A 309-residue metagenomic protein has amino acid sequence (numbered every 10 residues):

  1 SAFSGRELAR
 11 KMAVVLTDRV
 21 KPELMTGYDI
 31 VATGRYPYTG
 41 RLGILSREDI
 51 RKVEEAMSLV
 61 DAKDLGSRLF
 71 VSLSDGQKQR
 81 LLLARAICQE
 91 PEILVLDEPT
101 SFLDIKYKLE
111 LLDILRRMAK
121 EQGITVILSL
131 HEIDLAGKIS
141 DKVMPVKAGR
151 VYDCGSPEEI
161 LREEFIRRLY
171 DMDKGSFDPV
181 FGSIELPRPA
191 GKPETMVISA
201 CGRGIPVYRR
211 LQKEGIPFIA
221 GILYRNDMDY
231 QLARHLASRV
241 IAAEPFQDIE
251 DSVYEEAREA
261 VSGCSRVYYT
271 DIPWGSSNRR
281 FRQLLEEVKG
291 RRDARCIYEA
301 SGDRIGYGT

Functional and structural regions predicted by a protein language model:
A32, R47-G66: Conserved ABC ATPase "signature" region
G43-I44, L69-L73, Q77: Conserved ABC ATPase signature
E90: Conserved catalytic motifs of ABC-family nucleotide-binding domains
L94-E98: Catalytic Walker B motif of ABC-type/P-loop ATPase nucleotide-binding domains
L109-Q122: Helical segment within the ABC ATPase nucleotide-binding domain
A148-G149: Conserved ABC ATPase "signature" C-loop
D171-I249, Y269-T270, S276-R279, I297-T309: ABC ATPase nucleotide-binding domains
